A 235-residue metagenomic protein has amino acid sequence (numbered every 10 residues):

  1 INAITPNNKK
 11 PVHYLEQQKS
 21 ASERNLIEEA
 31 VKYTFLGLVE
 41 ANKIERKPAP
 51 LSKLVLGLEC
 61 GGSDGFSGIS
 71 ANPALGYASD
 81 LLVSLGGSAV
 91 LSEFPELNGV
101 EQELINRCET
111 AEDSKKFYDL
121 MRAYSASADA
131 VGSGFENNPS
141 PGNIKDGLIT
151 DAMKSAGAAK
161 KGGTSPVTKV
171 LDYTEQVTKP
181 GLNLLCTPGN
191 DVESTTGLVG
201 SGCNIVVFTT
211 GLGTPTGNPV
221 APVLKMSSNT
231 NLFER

Functional and structural regions predicted by a protein language model:
I1-R46: Active-site cavity-forming subdomains of large catalytic enzyme subunits
E23, K53, L58-C60, D64-R235: Anaerobic metallocofactor- and corrinoid-dependent redox/one-carbon enzyme cores, especially those from methanogenesis
E45-V55: Glycine-rich phosphate/diphosphate-binding loops that line cofactor/substrate pockets in enzymes
